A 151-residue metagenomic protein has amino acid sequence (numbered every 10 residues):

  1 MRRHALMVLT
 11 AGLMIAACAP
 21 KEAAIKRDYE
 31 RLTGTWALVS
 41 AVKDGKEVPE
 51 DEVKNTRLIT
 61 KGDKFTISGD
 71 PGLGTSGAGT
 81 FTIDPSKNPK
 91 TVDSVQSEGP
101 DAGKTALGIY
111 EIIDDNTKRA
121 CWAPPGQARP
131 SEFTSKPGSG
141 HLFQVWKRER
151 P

Functional and structural regions predicted by a protein language model:
M1-P151: Low-complexity, Gly/Pro
